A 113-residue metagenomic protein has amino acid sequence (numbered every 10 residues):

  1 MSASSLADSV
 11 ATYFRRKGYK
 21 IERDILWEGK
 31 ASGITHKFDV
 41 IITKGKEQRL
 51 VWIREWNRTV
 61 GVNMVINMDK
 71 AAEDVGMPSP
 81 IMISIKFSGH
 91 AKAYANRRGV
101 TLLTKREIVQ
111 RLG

Functional and structural regions predicted by a protein language model:
M1-G113: Mixed-charge (Asp/Glu-Lys/Arg
